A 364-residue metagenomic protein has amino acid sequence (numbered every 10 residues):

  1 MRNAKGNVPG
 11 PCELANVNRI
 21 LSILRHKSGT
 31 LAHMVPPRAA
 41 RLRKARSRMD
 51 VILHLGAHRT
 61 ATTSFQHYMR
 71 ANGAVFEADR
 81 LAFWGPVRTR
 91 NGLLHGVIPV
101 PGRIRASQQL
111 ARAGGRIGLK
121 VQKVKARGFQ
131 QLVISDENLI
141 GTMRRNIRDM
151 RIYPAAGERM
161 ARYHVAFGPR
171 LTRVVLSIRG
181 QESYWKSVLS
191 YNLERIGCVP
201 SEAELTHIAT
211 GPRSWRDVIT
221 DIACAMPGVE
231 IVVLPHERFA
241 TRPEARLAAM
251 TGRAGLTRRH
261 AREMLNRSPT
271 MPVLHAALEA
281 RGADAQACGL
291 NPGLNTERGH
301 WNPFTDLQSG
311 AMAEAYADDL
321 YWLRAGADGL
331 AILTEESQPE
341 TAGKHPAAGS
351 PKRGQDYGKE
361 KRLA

Functional and structural regions predicted by a protein language model:
R2, R19, R25, R38-R43: Basic polycationic patches enriched in arginine
N7-P9, M34-V35: Selective for proline/serine-rich intrinsically disordered segments in cytosolic/nuclear regulatory regions
L24, S28-L31: Short helical patches
L31-A364: Anion-recognition interface
